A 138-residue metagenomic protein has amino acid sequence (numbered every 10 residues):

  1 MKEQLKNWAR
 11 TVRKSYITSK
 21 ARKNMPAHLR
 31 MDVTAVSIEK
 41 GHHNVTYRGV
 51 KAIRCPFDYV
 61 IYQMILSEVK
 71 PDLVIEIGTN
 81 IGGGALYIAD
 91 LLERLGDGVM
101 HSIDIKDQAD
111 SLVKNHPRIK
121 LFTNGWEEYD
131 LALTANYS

Functional and structural regions predicted by a protein language model:
M1-H43: Membrane-proximal basic amphipathic "stem/tether" segments
R48, A52, P56-S138: S-adenosylmethionine/decaboxylated-SAM
